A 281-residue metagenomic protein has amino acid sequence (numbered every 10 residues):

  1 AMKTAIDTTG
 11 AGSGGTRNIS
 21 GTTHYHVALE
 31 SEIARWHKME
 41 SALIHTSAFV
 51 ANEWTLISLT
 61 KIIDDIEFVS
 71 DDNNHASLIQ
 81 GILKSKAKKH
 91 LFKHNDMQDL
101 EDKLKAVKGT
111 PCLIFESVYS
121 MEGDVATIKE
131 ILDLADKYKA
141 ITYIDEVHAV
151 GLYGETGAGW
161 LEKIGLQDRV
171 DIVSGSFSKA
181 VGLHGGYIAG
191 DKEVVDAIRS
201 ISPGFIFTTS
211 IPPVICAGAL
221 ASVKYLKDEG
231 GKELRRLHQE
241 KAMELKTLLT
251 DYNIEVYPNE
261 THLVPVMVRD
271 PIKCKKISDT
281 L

Functional and structural regions predicted by a protein language model:
T4-V27, F205-T208: A glycine-/small-polar-enriched, mobile loop at the entrance of the PLP active site in fold-type I
T16-S20, S31-W54: Short loop-beta-helix segment that forms the pyridoxal 5′-phosphate
S47, V69-S85: Substrate-binding/gating loop at the entrance of the active-site cleft, primarily in PLP-dependent aminotransferase-like
T55-A76: Conserved PLP-anchoring active-site segment centered on the Schiff-base-forming lysine
H90, H94-I144: Active-site phosphate-binding strand-loop segment of PLP-dependent enzymes
T156, E162-A197: Active-site PLP attachment segment
S210-G231, L237, K241-D251: Structural motif of enzymes handling amino- and sulfur-group chemistry
L234-L245, T250-T280: Conserved PLP-binding catalytic core of the aspartate aminotransferase-like
